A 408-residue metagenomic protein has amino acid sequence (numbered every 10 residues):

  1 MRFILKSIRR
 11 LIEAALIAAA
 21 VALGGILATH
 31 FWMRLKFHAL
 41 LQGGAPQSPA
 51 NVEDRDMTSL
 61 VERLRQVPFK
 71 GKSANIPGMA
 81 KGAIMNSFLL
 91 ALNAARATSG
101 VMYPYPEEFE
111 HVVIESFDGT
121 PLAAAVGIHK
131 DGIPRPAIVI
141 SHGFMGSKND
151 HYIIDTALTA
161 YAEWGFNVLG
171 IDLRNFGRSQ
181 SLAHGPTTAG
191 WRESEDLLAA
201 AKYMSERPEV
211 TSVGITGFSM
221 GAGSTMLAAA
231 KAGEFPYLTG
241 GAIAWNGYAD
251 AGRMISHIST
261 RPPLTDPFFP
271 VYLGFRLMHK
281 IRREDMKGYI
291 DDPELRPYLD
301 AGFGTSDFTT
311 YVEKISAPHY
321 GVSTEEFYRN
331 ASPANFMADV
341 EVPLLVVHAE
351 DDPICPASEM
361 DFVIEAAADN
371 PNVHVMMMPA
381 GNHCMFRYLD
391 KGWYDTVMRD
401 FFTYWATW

Functional and structural regions predicted by a protein language model:
M1-E108, F401: N-terminal targeting or regulatory segments adjacent to alpha/beta-hydrolase or S9 domains
A19, G24-G25, T29-P49, E53 (+2 more regions): Alpha/beta-hydrolase-fold enzymes
F88-G132, R387-Y388: N-terminal cap/lid segment of alpha/beta-hydrolase-fold proteins
G127-L173, Q180: Short, surface-exposed "cap/lid" segments of acyl-processing enzymes
P186-P208: Alpha/beta-hydrolase active-site loop
V340, V346-H348, D352: Short beta-strand/loop motif that positions the catalytic acidic residue of the alpha/beta-hydrolase fold
E350-C355, C384: Acidic catalytic loop of the alpha/beta-hydrolase fold
G381-G392: Catalytic histidine-centered segment of alpha/beta-hydrolase-like enzymes
